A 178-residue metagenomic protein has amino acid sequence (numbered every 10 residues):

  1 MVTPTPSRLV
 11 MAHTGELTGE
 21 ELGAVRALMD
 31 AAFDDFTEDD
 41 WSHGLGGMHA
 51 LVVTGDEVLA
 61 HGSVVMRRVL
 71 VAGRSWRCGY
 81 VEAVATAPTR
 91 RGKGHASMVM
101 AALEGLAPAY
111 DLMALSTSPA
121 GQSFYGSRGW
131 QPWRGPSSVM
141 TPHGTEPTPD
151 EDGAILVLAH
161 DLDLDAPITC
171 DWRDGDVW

Functional and structural regions predicted by a protein language model:
M1-G19, T169-G175: Conserved N-terminal entry element of GNAT/NAT acetyltransferase domains
M11-A85: A conserved beta-strand-loop-helix scaffold within acyl/acetyltransferase catalytic domains
V81, T86, G92-G105: Conserved acetyl-CoA-binding loop-helix of GNAT-fold acetyltransferases
A96-M100, A120, S138-G144: Short glycine/proline-centered loop/turn elements that form peptide/ligand docking sites
G105-S118: Conserved GNAT acetyl-CoA-binding A-motif
Y125, W130: Conserved active-site tyrosine of GNAT-family acetyltransferases
Q131-V157: Conserved catalytic-core motifs of GNAT/GCN5-like acyltransferases
P149-W178: A structured, mid-to-C-terminal "fold-capping" secondary-structure block
